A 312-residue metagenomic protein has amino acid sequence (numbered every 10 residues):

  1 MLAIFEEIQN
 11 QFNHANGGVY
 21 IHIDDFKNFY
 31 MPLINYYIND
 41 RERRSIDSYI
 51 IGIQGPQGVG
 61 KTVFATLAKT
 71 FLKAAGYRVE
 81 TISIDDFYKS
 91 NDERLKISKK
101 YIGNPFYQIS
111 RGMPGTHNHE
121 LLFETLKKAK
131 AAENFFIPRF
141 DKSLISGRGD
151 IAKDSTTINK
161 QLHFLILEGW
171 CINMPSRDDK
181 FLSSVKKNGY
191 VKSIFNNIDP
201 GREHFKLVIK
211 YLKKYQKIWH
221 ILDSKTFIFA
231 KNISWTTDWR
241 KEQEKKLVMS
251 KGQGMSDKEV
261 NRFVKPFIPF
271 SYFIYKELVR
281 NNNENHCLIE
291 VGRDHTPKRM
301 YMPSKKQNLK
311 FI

Functional and structural regions predicted by a protein language model:
M1-M31: Charged, amphipathic alpha-helical linker segments immediately N-terminal to NTP-binding catalytic cores
L2, Y20-I23, K27, F164 (+1 more regions): Conserved NTP phosphate-binding and transfer environment spanning the P-loop NTPase/kinase superfamily
V19-I21, D25, E80-I82, F87-I145 (+1 more regions): Conserved nucleotide-sensing/catalytic segment adjacent to the nucleotide-binding pocket in NTP-handling enzymes
I50-G55: Short hydrophobic/aromatic beta-strand immediately N-terminal to the Walker A/P-loop
G58: Walker A (P-loop) phosphate-binding loop of P-loop NTPases
K61: Conserved lysine of the Walker
F64, A68: Hydrophobic positions on the alpha1 helix immediately C-terminal to the Walker A/P-loop
T70-E80: Post-Walker A helix-loop "phosphate-sensing" segment adjacent to the P-loop in P-loop NTPases
